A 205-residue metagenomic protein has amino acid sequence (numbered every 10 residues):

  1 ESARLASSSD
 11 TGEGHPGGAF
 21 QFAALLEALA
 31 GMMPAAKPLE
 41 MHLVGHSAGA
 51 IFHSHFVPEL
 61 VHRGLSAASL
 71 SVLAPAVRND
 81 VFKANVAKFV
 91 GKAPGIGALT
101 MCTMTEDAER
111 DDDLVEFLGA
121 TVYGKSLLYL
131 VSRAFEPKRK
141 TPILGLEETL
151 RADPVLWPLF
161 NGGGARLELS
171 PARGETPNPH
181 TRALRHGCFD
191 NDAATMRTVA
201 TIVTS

Functional and structural regions predicted by a protein language model:
E1-E40, E59-S205: Lipolytic serine-hydrolase domain surface
L43-G49, H53: Gly/Ala-rich beta-loop-alpha elbow adjacent to hydrolase catalytic centers
S54-P58: Short, hydrophobic alpha-helix immediately C-terminal to the catalytic nucleophile
